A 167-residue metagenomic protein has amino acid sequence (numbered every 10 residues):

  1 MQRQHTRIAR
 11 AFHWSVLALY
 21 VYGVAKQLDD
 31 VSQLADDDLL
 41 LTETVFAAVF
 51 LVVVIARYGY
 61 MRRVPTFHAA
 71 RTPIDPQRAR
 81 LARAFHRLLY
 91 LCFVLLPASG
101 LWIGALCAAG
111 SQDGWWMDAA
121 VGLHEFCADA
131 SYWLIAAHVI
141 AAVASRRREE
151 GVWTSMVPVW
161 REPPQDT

Functional and structural regions predicted by a protein language model:
M1-T167: Membrane-embedded alpha-helical bundles that constitute the cytochrome b-like, heme-associated redox core of multi-pass
